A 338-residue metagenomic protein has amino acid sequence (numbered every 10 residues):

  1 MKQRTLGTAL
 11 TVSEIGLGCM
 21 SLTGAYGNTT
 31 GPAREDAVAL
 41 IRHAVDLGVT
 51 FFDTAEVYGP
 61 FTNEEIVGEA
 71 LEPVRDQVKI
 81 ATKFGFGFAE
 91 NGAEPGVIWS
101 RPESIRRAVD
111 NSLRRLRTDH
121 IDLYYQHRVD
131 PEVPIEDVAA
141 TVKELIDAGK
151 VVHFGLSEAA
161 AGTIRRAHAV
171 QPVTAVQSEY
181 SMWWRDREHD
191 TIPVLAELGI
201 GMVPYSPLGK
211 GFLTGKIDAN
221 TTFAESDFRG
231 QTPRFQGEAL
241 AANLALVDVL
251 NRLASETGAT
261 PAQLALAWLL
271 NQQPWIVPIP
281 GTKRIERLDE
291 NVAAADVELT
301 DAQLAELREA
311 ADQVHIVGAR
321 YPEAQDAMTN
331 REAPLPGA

Functional and structural regions predicted by a protein language model:
M1-K79, P334-A338: N-terminal binding-site loop/beta-alpha segment at the start of enzyme catalytic domains that lines or forms
A9-I15, G48-T50, V74-V78, T118-D122 (+5 more regions): Short, well-ordered coil/turn segments that N-cap beta-strands
L17-C19, T54, L123-Q126, L156 (+2 more regions): Conserved beta-strand positions
L22-E35, N91-R106: Active-site mouth loops of central-metabolism enzymes
A37, I41, P102-I105, V109 (+2 more regions): Aromatic/hydrophobic pocket-lining residues that form the small-molecule binding cavity in soluble enzyme cores
Q77-A89: A short, structured active-site edge motif that brings together acidic residues
L113-P131: Active-site groove signature of glycoside hydrolases
V129, V133-A310, V314, A324-A338: Beta/alpha (TIM)-barrel catalytic core signal, keyed to glycine-rich beta->alpha loops juxtaposed to Asp/Glu that bind
